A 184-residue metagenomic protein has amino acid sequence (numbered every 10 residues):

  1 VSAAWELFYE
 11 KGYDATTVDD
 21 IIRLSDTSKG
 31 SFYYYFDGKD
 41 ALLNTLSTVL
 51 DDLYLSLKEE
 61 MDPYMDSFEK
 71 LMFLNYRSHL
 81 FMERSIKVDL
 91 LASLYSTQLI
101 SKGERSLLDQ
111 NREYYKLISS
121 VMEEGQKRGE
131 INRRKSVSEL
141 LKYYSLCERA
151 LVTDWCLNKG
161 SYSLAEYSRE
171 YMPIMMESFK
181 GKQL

Functional and structural regions predicted by a protein language model:
A3-L7, F81: Short amphipathic alpha-helical elements of helix-turn-helix/winged-helix folds
L7-A41, T45: Helix-turn-helix
E10-D14, Y64, S85, R128: Short coil/turn segments at alpha/beta junctions that flank glycine-rich nucleotide-binding fingerprints
T45, E59-S85, V137-Y144, A165-S168: Hydrophobic alpha-helical connector segments
S47-L55: Short, basic, alpha-helical segments at the C-terminal edge of helix-turn-helix-like DNA-binding modules
E69, S106-N111, K127-Y143, Y162-E166 (+1 more regions): All-alpha amphipathic helical-bundle segments outside canonical DNA-binding/catalytic cores that form hydrophobic
F73, R77-F81, K116, S120-R128 (+2 more regions): C-terminal peripheral helix-coil segments that are non-catalytic and often amphipathic
L80-S119, E130: Short secondary-structure transition hinges
